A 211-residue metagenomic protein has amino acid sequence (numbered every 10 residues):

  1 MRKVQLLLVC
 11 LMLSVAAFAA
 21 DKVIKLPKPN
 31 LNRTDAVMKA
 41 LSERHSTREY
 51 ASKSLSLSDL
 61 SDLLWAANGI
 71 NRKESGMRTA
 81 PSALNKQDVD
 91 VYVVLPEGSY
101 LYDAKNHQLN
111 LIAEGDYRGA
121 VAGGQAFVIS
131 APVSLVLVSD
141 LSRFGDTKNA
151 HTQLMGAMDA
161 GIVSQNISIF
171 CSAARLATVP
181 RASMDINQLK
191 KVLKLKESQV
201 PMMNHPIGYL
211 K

Functional and structural regions predicted by a protein language model:
M1-L6: Positively charged n-region of N-terminal signal peptides that target proteins for export
L11-A19: Hydrophobic h-region of N-terminal signal peptides that target proteins for export in Gram-negative bacteria
A20-A131: N-terminal amphipathic, basic helical "cap/leader" segment at the start of enzyme domains
N30, L137-L141, Y209: Short, small-residue-rich loop/turn micro-motifs
R44, L63, V91, V133-F144 (+1 more regions): Small-aliphatic-rich amphipathic alpha-helix that forms the alpha element of a beta-alpha
A83, T178-R181, E197: Short, surface-exposed helix-loop/turn micro-motifs enriched in polar/charged residues
S99, H107, R143, I186 (+1 more regions): Surface-exposed, flexible loop/turn segments at secondary-structure boundaries
K194-K211: A glycine-rich helix N-cap at a beta->alpha junction
